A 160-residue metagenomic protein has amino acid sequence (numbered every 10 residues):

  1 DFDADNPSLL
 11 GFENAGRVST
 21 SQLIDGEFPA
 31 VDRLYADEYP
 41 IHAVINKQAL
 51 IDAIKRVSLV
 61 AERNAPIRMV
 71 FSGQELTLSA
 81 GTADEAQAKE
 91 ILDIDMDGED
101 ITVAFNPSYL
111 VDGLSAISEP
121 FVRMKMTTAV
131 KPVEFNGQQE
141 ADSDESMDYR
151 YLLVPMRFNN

Functional and structural regions predicted by a protein language model:
D1-N160: Extended macromolecule-engaging scaffold surfaces, prototypically the DNA polymerase sliding clamp/PCNA/9-1-1 ring
